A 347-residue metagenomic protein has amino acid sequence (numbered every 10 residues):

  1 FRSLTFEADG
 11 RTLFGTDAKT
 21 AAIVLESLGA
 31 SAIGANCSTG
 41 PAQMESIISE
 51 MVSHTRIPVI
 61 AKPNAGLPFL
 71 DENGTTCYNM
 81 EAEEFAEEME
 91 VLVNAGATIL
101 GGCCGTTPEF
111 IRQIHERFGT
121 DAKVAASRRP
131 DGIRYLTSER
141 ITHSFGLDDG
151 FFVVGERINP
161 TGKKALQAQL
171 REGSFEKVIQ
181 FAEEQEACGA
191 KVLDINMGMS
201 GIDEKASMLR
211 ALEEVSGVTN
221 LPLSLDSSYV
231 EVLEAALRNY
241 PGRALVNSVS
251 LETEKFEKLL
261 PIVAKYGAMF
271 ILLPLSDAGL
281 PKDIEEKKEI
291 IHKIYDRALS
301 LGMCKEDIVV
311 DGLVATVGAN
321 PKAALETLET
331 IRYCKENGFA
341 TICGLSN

Functional and structural regions predicted by a protein language model:
F1-D311, A315-N347: Domain-level signal for soluble alpha/beta catalytic cores
